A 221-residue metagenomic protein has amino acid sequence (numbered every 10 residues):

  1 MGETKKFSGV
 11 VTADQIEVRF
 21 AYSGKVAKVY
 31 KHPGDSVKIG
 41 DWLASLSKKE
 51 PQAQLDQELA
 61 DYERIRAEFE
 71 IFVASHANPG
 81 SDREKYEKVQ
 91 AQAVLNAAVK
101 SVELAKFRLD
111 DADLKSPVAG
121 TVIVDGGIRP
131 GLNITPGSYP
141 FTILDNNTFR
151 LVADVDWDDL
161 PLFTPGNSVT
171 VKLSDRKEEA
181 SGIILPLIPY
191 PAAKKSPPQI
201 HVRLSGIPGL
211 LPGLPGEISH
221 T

Functional and structural regions predicted by a protein language model:
G2-K6, A53, Q57-E68, Y86-S116: Extended amphipathic alpha-helical segments
G2-S23, K100-P117, I143-D145, L151 (+1 more regions): Short beta-strand-turn/beta-hairpin segments enriched in glycine/proline and small hydrophobics that form edge-strand
V10-T12, A27-Y30, S36-W42, K115-V155 (+1 more regions): Surface-exposed patches in structured soluble domains
S23, W42, K48-K49, Y139 (+3 more regions): Short, surface-exposed secondary-structure boundary micro-motifs
P33, G40, S47, Q54 (+4 more regions): Surface positions of alpha-helical coiled-coils, especially the charged/polar e/g heptad sites that form inter-helical
P51-A67, D154-L162, I184-A192: Short, compositionally biased
N146, N167-S181, P208-G209: Low-complexity, intrinsically disordered, polar/proline/glycine/glutamine-rich protein-protein interaction regions
E179-T221: Structural microfeature recognizing short secondary-structure transition sites
